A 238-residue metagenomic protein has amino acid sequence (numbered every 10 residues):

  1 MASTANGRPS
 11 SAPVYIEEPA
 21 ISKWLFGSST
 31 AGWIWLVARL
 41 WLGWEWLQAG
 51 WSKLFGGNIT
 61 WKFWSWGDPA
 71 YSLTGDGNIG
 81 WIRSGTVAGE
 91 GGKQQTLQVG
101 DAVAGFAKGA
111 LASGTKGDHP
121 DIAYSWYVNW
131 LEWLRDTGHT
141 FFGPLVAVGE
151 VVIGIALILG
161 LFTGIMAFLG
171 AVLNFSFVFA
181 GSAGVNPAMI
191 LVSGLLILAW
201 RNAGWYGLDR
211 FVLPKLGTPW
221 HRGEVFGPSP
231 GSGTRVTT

Functional and structural regions predicted by a protein language model:
M1-V152, L159-T238: Extended, low-polarity transmembrane helix blocks
